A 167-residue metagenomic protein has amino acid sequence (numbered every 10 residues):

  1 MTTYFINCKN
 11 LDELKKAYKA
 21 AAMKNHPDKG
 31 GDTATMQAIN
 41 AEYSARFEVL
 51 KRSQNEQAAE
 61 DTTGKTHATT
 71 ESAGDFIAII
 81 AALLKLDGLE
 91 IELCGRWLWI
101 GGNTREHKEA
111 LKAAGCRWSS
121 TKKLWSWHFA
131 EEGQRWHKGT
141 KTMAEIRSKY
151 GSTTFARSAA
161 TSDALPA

Functional and structural regions predicted by a protein language model:
M1-K29, A38-V49: N-terminal J-domain/J-like co-chaperone modules of DnaJ/Hsp40 proteins
M1-Y4, A45, V49-E92: Post-J-domain flank of DnaJ/Hsp40 co-chaperones
N7, D32, I100: Charged, low-complexity surface patches
E13, A34, E106: Short, well-structured alpha-helical interface segments that form or flank functional binding sites
T33-F47, W125-Q134: Short, Lys/Arg-enriched alpha-helical microdomains
T35-M36, R52-S53, R147-S148: Juxtamembrane/interface motifs at transmembrane-helix termini
T70-A167: Accessory regions outside conserved functional cores
